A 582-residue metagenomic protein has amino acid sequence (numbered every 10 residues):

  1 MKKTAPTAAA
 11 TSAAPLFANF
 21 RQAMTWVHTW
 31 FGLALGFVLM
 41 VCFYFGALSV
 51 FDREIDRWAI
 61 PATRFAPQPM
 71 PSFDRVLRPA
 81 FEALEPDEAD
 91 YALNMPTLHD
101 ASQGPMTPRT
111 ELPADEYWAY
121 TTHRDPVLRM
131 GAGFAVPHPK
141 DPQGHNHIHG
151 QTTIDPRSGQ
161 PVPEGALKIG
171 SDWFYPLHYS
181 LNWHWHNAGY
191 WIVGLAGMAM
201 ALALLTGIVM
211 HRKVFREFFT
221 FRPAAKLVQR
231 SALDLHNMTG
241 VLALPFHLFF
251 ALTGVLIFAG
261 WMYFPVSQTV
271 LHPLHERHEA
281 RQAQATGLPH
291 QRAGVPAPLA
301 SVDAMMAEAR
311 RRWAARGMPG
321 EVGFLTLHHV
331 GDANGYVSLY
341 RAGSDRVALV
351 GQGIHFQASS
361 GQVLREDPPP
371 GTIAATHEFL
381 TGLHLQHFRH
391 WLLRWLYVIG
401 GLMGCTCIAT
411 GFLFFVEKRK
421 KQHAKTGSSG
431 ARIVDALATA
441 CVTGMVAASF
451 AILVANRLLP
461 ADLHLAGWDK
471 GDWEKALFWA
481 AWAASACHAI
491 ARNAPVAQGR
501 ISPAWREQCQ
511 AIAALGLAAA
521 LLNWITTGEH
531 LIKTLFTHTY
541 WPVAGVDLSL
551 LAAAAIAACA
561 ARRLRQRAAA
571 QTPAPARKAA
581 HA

Functional and structural regions predicted by a protein language model:
K2-A582: Conserved histidines in hydrophobic membrane contexts and catalytic metal-binding motifs
